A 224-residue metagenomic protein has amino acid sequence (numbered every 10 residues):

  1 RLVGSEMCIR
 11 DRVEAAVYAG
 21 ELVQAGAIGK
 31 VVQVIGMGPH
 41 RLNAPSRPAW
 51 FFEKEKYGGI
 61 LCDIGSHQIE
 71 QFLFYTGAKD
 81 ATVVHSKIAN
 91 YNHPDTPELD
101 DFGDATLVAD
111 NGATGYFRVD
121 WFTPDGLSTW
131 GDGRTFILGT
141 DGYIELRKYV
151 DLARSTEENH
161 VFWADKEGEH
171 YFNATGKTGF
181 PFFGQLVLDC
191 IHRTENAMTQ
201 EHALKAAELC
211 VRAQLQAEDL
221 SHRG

Functional and structural regions predicted by a protein language model:
R1-I9: Short, small-residue-biased leader/transition segments that mark boundaries at the very start of proteins
R10-P97: Predominantly a Rossmann-like dinucleotide-binding segment in NAD(P)-dependent oxidoreductases
E14, D132, M198: Residue-level signal for the nucleotide or nucleotide-sugar donor/cofactor binding architecture
E14, Y18-L22, Q71, F102-D104 (+2 more regions): Alpha-helical elements of Rossmann-like donor-binding domains used by nucleotide-donor carbohydrate transfer enzymes
E70-D151, F183-H192, G224: Contiguous beta-strand/loop segments that form the cofactor/metal-binding neighborhood of enzyme cores
D110, Q185-G224: C-terminal helix-rich "cap/oligomerization" subdomain common to oxidoreductases
T135, D151-E167: Short polybasic amphipathic segments
Y171-G184: Active-site loop of classical SDR/Rossmann-like NAD(P)-dependent oxidoreductases, centered on the catalytic Tyr-X3-Lys
